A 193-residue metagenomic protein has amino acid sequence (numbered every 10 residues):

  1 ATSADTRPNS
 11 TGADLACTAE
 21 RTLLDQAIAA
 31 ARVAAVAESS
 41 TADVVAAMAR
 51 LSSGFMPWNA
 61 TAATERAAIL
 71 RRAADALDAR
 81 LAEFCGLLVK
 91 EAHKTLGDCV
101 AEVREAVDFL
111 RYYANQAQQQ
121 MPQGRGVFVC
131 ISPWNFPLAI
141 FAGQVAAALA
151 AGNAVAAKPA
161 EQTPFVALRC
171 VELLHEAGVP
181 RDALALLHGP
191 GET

Functional and structural regions predicted by a protein language model:
A1-A79, G86-L87, K94, D98-P133: Terminal low-complexity tails and localization/encapsulation signals of metabolic enzymes
V89, H93, N115-T193: Rossmann-like NAD(P) dinucleotide-binding subdomain of oxidoreductase/dehydrogenase enzymes
